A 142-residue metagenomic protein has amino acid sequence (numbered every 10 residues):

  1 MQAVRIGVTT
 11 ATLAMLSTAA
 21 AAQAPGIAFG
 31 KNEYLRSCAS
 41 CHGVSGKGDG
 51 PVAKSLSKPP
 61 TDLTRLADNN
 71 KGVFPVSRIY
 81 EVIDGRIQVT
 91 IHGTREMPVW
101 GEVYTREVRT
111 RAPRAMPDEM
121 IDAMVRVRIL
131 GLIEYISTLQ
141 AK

Functional and structural regions predicted by a protein language model:
M1-V4: N-terminal secretory signal peptides that target proteins for export/translocation
G7-S17: Bacterial N-terminal signal peptides
L16-Y34, T64-G72: Electrostatic cytochrome c docking/interface patches
I27-A39, E119-V127, A141: Sequence context surrounding c-type heme c attachment/ligation sites in exported
G30, Y34-V44, M97, L132 (+1 more regions): The canonical Cys-X-X-Cys-His
K47-G48: Short, non-ligating residues that shape and space the ligands of small metal-coordination modules and catalytic
P51-S55: Short cysteine/histidine-rich zinc-coordinating motifs and their immediately flanking basic loops
L56-E119, L132-I136: Extracytoplasmic electron-transfer domains, predominantly the class I c-type cytochrome c fold
